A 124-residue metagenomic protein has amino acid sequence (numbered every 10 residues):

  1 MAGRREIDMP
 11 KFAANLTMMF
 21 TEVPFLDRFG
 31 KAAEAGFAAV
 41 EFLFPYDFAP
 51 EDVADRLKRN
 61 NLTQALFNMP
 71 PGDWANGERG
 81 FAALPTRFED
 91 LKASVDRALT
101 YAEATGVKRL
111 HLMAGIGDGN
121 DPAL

Functional and structural regions predicted by a protein language model:
G3-R4, D8-P10, N15-E22: Conserved, charge-rich beta-strand/loop surface module that forms ligand/interface-binding patches within domains
R4-D8, F29-E34, F48-P71, R97-G106: Acidic (Asp/Glu)-rich catalytic clusters
P10-L16, V40-F42, L62-M69, L110-L112: Hydrophobic faces of well-ordered beta-strands that scaffold small-molecule active sites in alpha/beta enzyme cores
N15-L16, A39-E41, L84-T86, N120: Short, contiguous strand/loop micro-motifs
M18, N68-D73, K108, I116-D118: Short, flexible active-site-adjacent loop segments at beta-strand->alpha-helix junctions, enriched in small/polar
M19-V23, E41-D52, D118-N120: Acidic-and-aromatic substrate-binding clefts and catalytic sites of carbohydrate-active enzymes
W74-A82: Active-site gating loops and adjacent loop-to-helix segments of metal-dependent hydrolytic enzymes
F81-L124: Active-site acidic/histidine proton-transfer and metal-coordination neighborhood in alpha/beta enzyme cores
